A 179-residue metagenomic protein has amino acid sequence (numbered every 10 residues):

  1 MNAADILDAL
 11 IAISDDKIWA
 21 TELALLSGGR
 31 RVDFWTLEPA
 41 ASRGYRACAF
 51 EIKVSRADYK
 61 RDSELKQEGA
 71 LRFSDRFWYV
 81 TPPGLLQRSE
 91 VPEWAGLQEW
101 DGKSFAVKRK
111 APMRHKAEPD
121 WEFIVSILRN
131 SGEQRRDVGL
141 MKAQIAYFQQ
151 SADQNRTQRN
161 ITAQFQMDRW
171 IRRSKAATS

Functional and structural regions predicted by a protein language model:
M1-R30, S42: Acidic-basic catalytic patches of nuclease active cores, encompassing PD-(D/E)XK and other metal-cofactor nuclease
A3-A12, S89-S179: Non-catalytic C-terminal interaction segments of nucleic acid-processing enzymes
L23-L25, E38, K53-R56: Short, flexible loop/turn elements at secondary-structure junctions
V32-A49: Active-site beta-strand-loop-beta-strand hairpin of nuclease catalytic cores that positions key catalytic residues
G44-C48, R56-E68, Q87-S89: Active-site-adjacent loop/helix micro-motif of nuclease/hydrolase catalytic cores
C48-F50, W78, G96-E99: Hydrophobic/aromatic beta-strand patches that form the interior of the parallel beta-sheet core in alpha/beta enzyme
F73-R76, E93-A95: Short glycine-/polar-rich loops that comprise or flank the Walker A/P-loop and associated switch/sensor motifs
V80-L86: Short, polar loop motifs at secondary-structure junctions
